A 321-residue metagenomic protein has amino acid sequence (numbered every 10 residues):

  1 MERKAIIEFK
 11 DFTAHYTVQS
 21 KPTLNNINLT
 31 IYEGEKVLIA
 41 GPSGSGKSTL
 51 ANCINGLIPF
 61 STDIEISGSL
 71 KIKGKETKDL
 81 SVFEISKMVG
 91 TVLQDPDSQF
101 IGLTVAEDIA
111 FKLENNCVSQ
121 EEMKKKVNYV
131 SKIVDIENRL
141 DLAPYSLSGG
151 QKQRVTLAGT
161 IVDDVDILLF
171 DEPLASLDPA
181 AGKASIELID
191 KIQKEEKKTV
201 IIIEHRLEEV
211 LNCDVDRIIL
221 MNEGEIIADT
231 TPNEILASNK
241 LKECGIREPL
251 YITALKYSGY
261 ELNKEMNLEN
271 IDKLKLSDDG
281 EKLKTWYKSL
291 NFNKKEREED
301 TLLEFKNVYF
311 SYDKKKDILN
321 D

Functional and structural regions predicted by a protein language model:
E2-F9, A14-N26, I58-D63, D79-S81 (+2 more regions): A short, flexible loop at the N-terminus of ABC-type nucleotide-binding domains that lies
S69-E84, S119: ABC ATPase NBD Q-loop/coupling interface
E121-R139, L303, V308: Conserved ABC ATPase "signature" region
A143-L147, Q151: Conserved ABC ATPase signature
T160-I161: ABC ATPase C-loop
L168-D171: Catalytic Walker B motif of ABC-type/P-loop ATPase nucleotide-binding domains
P179-A181: Helix N-cap at the start of a conserved alpha-helix in ABC-type nucleotide-binding domains
E225-I252: Conserved beta-strand-loop-alpha-helix hinge in the C-terminal portion of ABC ATPase nucleotide-binding domains
